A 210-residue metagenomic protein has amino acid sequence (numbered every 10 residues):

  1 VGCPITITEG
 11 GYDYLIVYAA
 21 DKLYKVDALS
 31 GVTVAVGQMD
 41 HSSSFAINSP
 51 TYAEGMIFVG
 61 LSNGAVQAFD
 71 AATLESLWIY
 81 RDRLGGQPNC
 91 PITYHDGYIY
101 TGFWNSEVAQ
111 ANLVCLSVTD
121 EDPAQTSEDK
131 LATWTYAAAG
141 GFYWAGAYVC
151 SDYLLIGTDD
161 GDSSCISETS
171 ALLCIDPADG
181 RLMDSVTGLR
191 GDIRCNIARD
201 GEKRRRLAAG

Functional and structural regions predicted by a protein language model:
V1-G210: Extracytoplasmic/lumenal domain signature
